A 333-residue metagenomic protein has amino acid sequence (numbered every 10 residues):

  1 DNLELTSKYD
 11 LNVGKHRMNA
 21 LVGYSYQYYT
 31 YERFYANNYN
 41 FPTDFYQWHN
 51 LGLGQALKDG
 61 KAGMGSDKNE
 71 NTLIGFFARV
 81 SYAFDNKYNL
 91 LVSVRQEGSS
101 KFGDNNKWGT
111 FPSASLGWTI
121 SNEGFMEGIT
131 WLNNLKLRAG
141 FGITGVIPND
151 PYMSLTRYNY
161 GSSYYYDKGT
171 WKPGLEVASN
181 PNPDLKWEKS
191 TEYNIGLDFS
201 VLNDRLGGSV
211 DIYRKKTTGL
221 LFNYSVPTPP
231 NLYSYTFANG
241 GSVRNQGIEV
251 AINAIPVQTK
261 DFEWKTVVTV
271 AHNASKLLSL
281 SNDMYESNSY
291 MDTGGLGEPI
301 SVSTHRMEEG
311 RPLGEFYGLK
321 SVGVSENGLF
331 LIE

Functional and structural regions predicted by a protein language model:
D1-R311: Extracellular/periplasmic, surface-exposed regions of secreted and cell-surface proteins
R311-S325: C-terminal segments of large proteins
S325-E333: Short, intrinsically disordered, charge-balanced linker/junction segments flanking boundaries in proteins
